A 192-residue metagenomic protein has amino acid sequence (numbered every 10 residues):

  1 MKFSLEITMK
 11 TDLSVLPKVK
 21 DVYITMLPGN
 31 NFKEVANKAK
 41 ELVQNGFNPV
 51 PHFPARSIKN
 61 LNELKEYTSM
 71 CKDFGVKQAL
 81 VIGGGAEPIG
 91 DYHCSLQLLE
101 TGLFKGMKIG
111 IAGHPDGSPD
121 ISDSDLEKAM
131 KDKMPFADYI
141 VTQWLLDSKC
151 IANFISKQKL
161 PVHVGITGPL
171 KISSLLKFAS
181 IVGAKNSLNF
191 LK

Functional and structural regions predicted by a protein language model:
M1-D132, A137-D138, K192: Active-site beta->alpha loop and helix N-cap motifs at the rims of alpha/beta catalytic domains
T11-S14, F32, S148-A152, I172: Short, well-ordered alpha-helical microsegments
P28, S57, W144-L145, G168: Short loop or secondary-structure boundary microenvironments that flank and position key functional residues
Y67-M70, Q97-L98, Q158-K159, A179-G183: Short, hinge-like loop/turn segments at secondary-structure boundaries
D91-Y92, D120-D123, A152-F154, S173-I181: Short, well-ordered secondary-structure micro-motifs
A137-T167: A contiguous pocket-lining binding segment that forms or flanks enzyme active sites
G165-K192: Catalytic-face loop-and-helix region of soluble metabolic enzyme cores
